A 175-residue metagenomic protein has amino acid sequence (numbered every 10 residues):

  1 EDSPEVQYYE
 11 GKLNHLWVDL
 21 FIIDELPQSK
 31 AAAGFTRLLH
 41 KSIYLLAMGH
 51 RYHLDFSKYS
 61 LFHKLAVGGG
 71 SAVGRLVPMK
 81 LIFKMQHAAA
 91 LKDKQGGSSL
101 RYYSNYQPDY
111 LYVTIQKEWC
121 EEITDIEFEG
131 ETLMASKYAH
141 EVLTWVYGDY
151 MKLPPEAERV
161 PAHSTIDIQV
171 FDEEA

Functional and structural regions predicted by a protein language model:
E1-A175: The feature captures the alpha-helical scaffold/lid subdomain characteristic of nucleotidyltransferase
